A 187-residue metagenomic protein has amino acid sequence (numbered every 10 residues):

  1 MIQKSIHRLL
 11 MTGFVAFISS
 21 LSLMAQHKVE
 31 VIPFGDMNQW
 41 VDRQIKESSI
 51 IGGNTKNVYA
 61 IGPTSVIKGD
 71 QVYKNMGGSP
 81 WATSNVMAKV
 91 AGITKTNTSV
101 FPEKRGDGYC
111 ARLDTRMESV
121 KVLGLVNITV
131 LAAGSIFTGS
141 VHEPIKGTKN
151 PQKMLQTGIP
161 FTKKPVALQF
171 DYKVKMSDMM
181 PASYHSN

Functional and structural regions predicted by a protein language model:
M1-V31: Bacterial Sec-dependent N-terminal signal peptides
V15, D42, K173-K175: Residue-level marker of positions within ordered structural domains that often coincide with functionally constrained
Q26-Q169, Y184-N187: Aromatic (Trp/Tyr/Phe) and Gly/Pro-enriched flexible surface segments
V174-A182: Extended, low-complexity, turn-rich repeat/linker tracts enriched in Gly/Pro/Ser/Thr and Asp/Glu that occur
